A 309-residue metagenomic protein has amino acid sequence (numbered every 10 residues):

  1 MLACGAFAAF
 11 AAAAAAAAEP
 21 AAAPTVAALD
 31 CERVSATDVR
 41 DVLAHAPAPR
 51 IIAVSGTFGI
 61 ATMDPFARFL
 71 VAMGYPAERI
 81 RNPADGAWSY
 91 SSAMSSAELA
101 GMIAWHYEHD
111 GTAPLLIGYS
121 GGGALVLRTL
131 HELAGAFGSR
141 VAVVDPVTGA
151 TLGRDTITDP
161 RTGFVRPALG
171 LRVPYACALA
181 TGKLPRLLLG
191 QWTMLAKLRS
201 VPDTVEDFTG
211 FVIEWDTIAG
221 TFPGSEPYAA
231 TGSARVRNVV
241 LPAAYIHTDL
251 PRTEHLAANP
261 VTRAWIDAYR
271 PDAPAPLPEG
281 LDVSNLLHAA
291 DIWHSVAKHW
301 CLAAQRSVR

Functional and structural regions predicted by a protein language model:
M1-A12: Bacterial N-terminal signal peptides
A11-A22: Boundary at the C-terminal end of the N-terminal hydrophobic targeting segment
A21-P114, T248-P251, A275-R309: Active-site catalytic motif of lipid deacylating hydrolases and related acyltransferases
I52, R81-P83, C177, D207-F211 (+1 more regions): Hydrophobic/aromatic beta-strand patches that form the interior of the parallel beta-sheet core in alpha/beta enzyme
M63-A67, V126, F222: Short, highly selective alpha-helical patches that border small-molecule cofactor pockets in redox/cofactor-processing
S96-F208, W215-A219: Serine-dependent carboxylesterase/thioesterase catalytic core of lipase-like alpha/beta-hydrolase/SGNH enzymes
L187-R309: C-terminal catalytic-base region of ester-bond hydrolases, centering on the histidine of the charge-relay
